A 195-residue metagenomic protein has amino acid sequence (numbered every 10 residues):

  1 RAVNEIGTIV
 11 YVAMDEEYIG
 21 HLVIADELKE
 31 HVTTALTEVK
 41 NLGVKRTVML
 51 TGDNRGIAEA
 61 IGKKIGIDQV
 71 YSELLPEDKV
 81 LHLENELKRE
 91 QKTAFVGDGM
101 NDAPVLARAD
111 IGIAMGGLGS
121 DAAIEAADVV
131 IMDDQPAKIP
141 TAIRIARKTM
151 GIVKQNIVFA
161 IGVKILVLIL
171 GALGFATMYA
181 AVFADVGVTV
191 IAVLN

Functional and structural regions predicted by a protein language model:
R1-I111, V129, R144-R147: Cytosolic catalytic headpiece
N41-V44, I65, N101-D102, A107-I111 (+1 more regions): Membrane-embedded alpha-helical bundles of multi-pass transporters
